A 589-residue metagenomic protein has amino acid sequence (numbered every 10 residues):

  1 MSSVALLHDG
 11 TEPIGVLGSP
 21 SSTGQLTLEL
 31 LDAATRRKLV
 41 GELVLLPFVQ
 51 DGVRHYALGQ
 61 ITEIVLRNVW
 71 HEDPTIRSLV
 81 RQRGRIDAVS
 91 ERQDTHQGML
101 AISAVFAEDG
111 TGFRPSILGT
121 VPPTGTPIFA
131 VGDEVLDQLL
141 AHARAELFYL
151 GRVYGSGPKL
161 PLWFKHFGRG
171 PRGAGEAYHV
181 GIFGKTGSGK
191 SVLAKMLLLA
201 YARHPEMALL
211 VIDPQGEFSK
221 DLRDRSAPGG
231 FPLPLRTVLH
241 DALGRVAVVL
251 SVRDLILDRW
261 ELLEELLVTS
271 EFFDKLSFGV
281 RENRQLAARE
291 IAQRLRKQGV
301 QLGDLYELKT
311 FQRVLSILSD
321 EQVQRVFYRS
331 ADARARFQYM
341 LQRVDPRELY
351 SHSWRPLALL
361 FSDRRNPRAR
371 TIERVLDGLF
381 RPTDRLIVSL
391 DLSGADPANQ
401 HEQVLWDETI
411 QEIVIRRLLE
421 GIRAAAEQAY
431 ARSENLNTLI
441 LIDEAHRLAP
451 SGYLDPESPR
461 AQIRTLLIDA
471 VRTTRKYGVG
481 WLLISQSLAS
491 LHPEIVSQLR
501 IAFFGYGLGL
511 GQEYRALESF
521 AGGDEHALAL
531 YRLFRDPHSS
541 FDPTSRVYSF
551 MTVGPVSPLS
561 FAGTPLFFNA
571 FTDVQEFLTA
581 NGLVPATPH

Functional and structural regions predicted by a protein language model:
M1-G181, L197, E434, A516: Basic- and hydrophobic-enriched, low-structure N-terminal and domain-boundary segments that flank ATP-binding catalytic
D87, I102, A107-D109, F129-A130 (+3 more regions): Extended charged low-complexity segments that act as oligomerization/scaffolding linkers
F106, Q215-S219, G394-P397, H446-R447 (+3 more regions): Conserved nucleotide-binding/hydrolysis micro-motifs of P-loop NTPases
L150-A247, R515, F571-Q575, A580-H589: Glycine-rich phosphate-binding loop of nucleotide-binding enzymes
T237-A369: Helical/strand "switch-coupling" subdomains that flank nucleotide/phosphate-binding cores, especially in P-loop NTPases
V344-T409: Extended helical coiled-coil dimerization/tether regions that scaffold and oligomerize large DNA-maintenance assemblies
Q403-L528: Conserved P-loop NTPase motor cores
F541-H589: Conserved P-loop NTPase motor module
